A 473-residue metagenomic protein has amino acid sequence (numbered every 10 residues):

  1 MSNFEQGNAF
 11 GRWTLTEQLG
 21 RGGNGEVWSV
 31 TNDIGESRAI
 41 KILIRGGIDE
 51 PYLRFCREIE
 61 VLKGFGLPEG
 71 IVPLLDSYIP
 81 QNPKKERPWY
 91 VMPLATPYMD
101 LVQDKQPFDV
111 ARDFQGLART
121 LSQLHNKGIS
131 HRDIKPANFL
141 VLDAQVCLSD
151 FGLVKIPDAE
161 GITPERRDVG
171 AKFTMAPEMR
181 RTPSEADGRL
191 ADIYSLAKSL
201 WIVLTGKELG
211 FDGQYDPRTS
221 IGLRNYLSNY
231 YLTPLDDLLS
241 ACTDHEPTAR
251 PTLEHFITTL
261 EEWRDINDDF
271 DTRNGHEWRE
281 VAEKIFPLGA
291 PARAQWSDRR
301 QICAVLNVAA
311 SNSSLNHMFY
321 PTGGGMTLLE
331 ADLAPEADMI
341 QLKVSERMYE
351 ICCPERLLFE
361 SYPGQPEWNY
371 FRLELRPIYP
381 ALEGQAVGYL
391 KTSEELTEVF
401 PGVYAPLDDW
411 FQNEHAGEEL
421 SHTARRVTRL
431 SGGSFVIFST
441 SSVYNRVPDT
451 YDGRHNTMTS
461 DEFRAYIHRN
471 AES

Functional and structural regions predicted by a protein language model:
N32-F55: ATP-binding glycine-rich loop module of kinase domains
P73-E86: Short beta-strand micro-motifs within the conserved protein kinase catalytic domain, predominantly in the N-lobe
P83-Y98: Conserved short submotifs of the Hanks-type protein kinase catalytic core that shape the nucleotide-binding pocket
D113-F114: Activation segment signature within eukaryotic-like protein kinase domains
H125-V141: Catalytic-loop of the protein kinase fold
P164-M179: Conserved activation segment of eukaryotic-like protein kinases, specifically the C-terminal portion of the activation
H245-F270: Terminal C-lobe "cap" of eukaryotic-type protein kinase domains
N267-I351: Regulatory extensions appended to serine/threonine kinase catalytic cores
